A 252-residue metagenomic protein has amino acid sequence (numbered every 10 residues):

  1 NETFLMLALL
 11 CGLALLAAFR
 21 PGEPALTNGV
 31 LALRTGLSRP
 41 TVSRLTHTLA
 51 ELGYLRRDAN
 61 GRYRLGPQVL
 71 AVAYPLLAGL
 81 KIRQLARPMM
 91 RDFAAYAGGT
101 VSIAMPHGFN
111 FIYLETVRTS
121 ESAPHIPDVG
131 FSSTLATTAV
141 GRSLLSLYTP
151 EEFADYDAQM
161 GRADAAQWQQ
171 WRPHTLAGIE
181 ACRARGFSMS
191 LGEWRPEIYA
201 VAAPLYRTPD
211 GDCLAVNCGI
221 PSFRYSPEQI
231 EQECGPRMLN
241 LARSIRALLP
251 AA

Functional and structural regions predicted by a protein language model:
N1-Q84, R243-A251: N-terminal helix-turn-helix
M6-L9, G66, G79, R83 (+9 more regions): Short, structured helix-loop boundary elements
L55-R56, I103-A104, L205: A structural signal for short hydrophobic beta-strand segments in well-ordered beta-sheet cores
N60, V101, A200-A202: Short loop/turn microsegments at loop-to-beta-strand junctions
R64-Q159: Amphipathic alpha-helical effector-binding/dimerization core of metabolite-sensing transcriptional regulators
V69-V72, R162-A163, P221-Y225: A short, flexible beta-alpha/helix-coil linker loop
Q167-S244: Extended hydrophobic
